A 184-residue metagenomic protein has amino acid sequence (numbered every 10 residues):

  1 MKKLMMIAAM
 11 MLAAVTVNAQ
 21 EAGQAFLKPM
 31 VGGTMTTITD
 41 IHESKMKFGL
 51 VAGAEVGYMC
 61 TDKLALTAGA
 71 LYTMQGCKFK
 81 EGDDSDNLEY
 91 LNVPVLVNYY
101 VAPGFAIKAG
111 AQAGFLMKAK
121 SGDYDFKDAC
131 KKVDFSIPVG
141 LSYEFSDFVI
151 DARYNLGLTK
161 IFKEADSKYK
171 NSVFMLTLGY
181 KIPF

Functional and structural regions predicted by a protein language model:
M1-G23, F184: Cleavable N-terminal export/targeting peptides
E21, S44-G49, S85-Y90, A129-D134 (+2 more regions): Short sequence motifs at beta-strands and strand-loop junctions characteristic of Gram-negative outer-membrane
A22, M59-T61, A102, F145-F148 (+1 more regions): Outer-membrane beta-barrel channels and translocator barrels
L27, L50-A54, L91-V95, F135-V139 (+1 more regions): Hydrophobic, lipid-facing positions within transmembrane beta-strands of outer-membrane proteins
P29-M35, A70-Y72, V97, A109-A113 (+3 more regions): Transmembrane beta-barrel strands of outer-membrane/channel proteins
T34-A52: Surface-exposed strand-loop-strand hairpins of Gram-negative outer-membrane beta-barrel proteins
K63-L66, F105-I107, D147-A152: Repeated loop/turn-to-beta-strand initiation elements of outer-membrane beta-barrel proteins
Q75-K80, F126-F184: Predominantly the C-terminal beta-signal and adjacent terminal strand-loop region of outer-membrane beta-barrel
